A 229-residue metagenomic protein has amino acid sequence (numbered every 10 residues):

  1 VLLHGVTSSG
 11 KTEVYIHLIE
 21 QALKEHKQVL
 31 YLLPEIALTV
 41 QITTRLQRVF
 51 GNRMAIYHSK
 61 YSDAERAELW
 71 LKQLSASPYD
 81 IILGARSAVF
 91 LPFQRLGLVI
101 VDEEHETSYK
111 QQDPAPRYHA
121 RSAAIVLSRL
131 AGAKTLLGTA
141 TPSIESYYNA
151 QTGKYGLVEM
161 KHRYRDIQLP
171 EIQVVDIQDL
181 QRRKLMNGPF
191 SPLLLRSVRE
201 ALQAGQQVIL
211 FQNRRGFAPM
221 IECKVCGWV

Functional and structural regions predicted by a protein language model:
V1-H4, R121-V225, V229: Conserved interdomain linker/interface between the two RecA-like ATPase lobes of SF2 helicase motors
H4, A22, K27-E35, Y57 (+2 more regions): Conserved RecA-like ASCE P-loop NTPase motor core of nucleic-acid helicases/translocases
S9-V14, Q21-R48, E65: Conserved Walker A/P-loop ATP-binding site and its immediately adjacent core in helicase/helicase-like ATPase domains
G10, H26-K27, S77, G132 (+2 more regions): Glycine-centered short loops/turns at secondary-structure junctions
L38-R53, A218-V229: Conserved helicase motor "Helicase C" RecA-like lobe of SF1/SF2 P-loop NTPases
R45-I82, F90-L96: Conserved motor-coupling elements within RecA-like helicase/translocase cores
A55-D63, E106-Y118, L180-N187: Flexible beta-alpha connector loops of hexameric P-loop NTPases
D80, S87-L136: SF2 helicase catalytic motif II
